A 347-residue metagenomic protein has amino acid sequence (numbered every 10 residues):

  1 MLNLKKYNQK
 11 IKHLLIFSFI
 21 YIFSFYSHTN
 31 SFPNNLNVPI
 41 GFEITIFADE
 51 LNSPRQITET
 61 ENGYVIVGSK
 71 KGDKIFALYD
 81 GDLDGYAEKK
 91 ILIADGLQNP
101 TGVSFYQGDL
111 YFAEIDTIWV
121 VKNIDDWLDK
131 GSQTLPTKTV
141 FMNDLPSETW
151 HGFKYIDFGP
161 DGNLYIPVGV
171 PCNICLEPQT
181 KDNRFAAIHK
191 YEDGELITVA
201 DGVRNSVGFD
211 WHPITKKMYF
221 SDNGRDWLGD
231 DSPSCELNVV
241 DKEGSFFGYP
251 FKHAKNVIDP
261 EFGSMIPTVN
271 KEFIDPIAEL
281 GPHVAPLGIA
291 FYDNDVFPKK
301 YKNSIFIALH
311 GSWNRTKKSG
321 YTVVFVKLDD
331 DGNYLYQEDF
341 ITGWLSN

Functional and structural regions predicted by a protein language model:
N30-V38, F153, V170-C175, N183-A186 (+4 more regions): Beta-propeller domain segments
I44-A48, K89-A94, T139-L145, E195-A200 (+2 more regions): A short beta-strand motif characteristic of beta-propeller blades
E50-N62, D95-A113, S147-L164, D201-K216 (+2 more regions): Beta-rich, blade/repeat-based domains predominating in secreted/periplasmic proteins but also intracellular
I66-G68, F112, Y165-P167, Y219-D222 (+1 more regions): Residue position within the beta-strands of beta-propeller blades
I66-Y86: Beta-propeller domains
S69-K70, I115-T117, N123, G169-P171 (+2 more regions): Short loop/turn segments immediately following the C-termini of beta-strands
L78-D84, V121-S132, K242-F246, F325-G332: Short loop/turn segments immediately following beta-strands, especially the blade-tip and inter-blade linker loops
D116-F158: Asp-box/WD-like beta-propeller blade repeats and closely related beta-sheet repeat scaffolds
